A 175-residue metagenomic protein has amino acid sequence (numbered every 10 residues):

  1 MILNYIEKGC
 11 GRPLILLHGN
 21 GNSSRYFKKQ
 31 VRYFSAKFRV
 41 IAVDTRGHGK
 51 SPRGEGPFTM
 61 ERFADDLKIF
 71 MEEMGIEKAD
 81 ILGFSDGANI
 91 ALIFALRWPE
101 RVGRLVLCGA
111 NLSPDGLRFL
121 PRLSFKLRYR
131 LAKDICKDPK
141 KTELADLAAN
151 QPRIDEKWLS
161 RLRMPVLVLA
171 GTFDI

Functional and structural regions predicted by a protein language model:
I6-K50: Conserved HGGG/HGGXW glycine-rich cap/lid loop of the alpha/beta-hydrolase fold
P13, K37-R39, E77-D80, R101-R104: Structural signature of beta-strand start/N-cap positions in the alpha/beta core of ABC transporter nucleotide-binding
I15, I41-V43, F84, C108 (+1 more regions): The conserved SAM/SAH-binding core of class I Rossmann-like methyltransferase domains, concentrating on the hydrophobic
H18-N20, A79, G83-A88: Conserved alpha/beta-hydrolase "nucleophile elbow" surrounding the catalytic nucleophile
K28, R32, I41-L82: Active-site loop/oxyanion-hole signature of alpha/beta-hydrolase fold enzymes
N89-R97, G103-L131: Flexible "cap/lid" loop of the alpha/beta hydrolase fold
E143-W158, I175: Active-site nucleophile elbow and catalytic-triad environment of alpha/beta-hydrolase enzymes
L162, V168-A170: Short beta-strand/loop motif that positions the catalytic acidic residue of the alpha/beta-hydrolase fold
